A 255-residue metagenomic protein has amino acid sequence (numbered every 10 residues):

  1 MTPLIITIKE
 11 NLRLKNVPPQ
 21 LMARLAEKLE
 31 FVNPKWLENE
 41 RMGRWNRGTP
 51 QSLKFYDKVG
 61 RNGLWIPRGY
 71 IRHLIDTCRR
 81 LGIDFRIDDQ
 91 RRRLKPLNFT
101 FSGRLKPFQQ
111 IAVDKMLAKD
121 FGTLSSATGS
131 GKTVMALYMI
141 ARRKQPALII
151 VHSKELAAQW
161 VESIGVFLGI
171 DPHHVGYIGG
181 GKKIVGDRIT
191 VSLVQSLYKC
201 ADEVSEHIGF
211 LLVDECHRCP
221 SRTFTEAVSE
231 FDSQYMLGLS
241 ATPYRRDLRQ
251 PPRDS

Functional and structural regions predicted by a protein language model:
M1-L81: Charged, low-complexity intrinsically disordered regions
R44-N46, P50-G63, I71-R72, D76-S125: Conserved pre-motif I regulatory segment
L74, G209, H217-S255: Post-DEXD/H (motif II) to motif III coupling segment of the RecA-like Helicase ATP-binding lobe
A118-R143, L148: Walker A/P-loop
T128-S130, L193, S240-T242: Conserved phosphate-coupling serine/threonine residues in phosphotransfer and NTP-handling enzymes
K154-K182: Conserved helix-turn-beta segment of the N-terminal RecA-like "Helicase ATP-binding" lobe in SF1/SF2 helicases
A158-Q159, V185, K199-C200, R245-Q250: Switch/connector loops and helix/strand junctions flanking conserved nucleotide-binding motifs in nucleotide-processing
G179-F210, R218-A227: Conserved helix/coil segment N-terminal to the catalytic DExD/H
